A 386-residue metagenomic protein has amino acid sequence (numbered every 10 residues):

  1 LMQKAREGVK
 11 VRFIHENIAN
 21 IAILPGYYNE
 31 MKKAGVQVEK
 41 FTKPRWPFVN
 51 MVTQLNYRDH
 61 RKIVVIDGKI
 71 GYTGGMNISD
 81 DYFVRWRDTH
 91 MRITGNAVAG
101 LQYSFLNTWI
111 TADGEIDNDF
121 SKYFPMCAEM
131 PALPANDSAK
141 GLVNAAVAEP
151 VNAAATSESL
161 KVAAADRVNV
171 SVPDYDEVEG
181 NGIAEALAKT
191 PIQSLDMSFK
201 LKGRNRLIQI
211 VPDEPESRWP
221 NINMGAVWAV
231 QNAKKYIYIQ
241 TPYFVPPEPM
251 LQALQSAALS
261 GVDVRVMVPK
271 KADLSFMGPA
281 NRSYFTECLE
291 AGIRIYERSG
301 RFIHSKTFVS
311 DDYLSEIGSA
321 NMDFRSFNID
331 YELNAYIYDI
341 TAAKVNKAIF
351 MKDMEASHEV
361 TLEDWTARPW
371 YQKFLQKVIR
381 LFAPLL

Functional and structural regions predicted by a protein language model:
L1-L386: Charged, low-complexity intrinsically disordered terminal segments
